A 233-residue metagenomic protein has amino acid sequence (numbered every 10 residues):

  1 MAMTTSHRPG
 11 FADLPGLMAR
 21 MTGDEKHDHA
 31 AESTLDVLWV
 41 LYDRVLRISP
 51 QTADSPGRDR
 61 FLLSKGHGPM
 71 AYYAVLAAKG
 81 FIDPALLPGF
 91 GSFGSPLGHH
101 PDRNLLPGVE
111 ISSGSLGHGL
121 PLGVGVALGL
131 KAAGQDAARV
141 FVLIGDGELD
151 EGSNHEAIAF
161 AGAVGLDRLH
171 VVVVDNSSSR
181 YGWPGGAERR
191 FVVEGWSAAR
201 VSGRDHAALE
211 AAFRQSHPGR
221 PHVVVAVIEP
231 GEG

Functional and structural regions predicted by a protein language model:
P9-K26, V172-V174: N-terminal capping segment at the start of a domain
E25, A30-A163: Cofactor-binding active-site loop characterized by glycine-rich and histidine/acidic residues
R139, D167-H170, S197: Residues at the starts of beta-strands that form the adenosine-phosphate
E148, N176-Y181: Short, small-residue-enriched loops and turns at beta-alpha junctions that line or gate enzyme active sites
E148-G152, S202-A207: Active-site glycine- and acidic-residue-rich loops that bind and position anionic ligands or nucleotide-like cofactors
E151-N176, G219-V227: A short alpha/beta connector and helix-capping loop motif
R180-R189: Short, glycine/polar-rich helix-capping loops at beta-to-alpha or helix-loop-helix junctions that flank or form
R190, W196-A199, H206-G233: Glycine/aspartate-rich loop-and-adjacent alpha/beta segment that forms the canonical ThDP
